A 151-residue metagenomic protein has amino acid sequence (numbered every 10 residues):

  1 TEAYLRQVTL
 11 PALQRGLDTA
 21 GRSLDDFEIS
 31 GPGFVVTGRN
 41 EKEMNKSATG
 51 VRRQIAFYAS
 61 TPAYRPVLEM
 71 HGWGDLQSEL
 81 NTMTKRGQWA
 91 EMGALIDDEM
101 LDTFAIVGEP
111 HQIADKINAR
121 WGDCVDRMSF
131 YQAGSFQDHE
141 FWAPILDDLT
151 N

Functional and structural regions predicted by a protein language model:
T1-N151: Active-site-adjacent structural elements that line small-molecule/cofactor binding pockets in enzymes
